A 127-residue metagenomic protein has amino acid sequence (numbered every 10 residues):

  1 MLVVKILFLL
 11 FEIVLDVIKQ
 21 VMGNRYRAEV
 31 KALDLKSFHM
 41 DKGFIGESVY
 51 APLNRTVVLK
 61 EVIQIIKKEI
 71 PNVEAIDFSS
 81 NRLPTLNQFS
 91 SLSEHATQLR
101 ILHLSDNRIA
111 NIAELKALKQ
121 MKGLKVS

Functional and structural regions predicted by a protein language model:
M1-K36: Terminal targeting and flexible regions in eukaryotic proteins, enriched in but not limited to LRR-containing proteins
V17, D34, V57-E61, N72 (+2 more regions): Acidic, Ser/Thr-rich intrinsically disordered and amphipathic helical segments
L33-L35, E74-F78, L99-L104, L124-S127: Conserved hydrophobic beta-strand positions in leucine-rich repeat
K36-M40, G46-S48: STAS-typified acidic loop motif
I45-K68, Q88-A96, I112-K122: A structural signal for leucine-rich repeat
